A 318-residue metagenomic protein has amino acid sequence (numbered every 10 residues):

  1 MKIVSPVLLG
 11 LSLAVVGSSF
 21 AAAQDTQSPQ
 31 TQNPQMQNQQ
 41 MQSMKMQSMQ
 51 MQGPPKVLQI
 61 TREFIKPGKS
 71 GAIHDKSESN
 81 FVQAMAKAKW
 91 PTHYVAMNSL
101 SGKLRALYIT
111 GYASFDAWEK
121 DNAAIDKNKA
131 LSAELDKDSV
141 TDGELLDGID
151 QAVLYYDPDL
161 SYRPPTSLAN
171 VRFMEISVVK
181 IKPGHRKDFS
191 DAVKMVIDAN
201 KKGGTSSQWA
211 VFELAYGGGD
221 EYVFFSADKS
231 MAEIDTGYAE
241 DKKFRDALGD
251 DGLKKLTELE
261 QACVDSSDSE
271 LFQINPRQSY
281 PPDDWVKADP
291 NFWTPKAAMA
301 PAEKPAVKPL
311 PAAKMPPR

Functional and structural regions predicted by a protein language model:
M1-L9: Bacterial N-terminal signal peptides that target proteins for export
L8-S18: Bacterial N-terminal signal peptides
A23-R318: Short S/T/G/P-rich N-terminal loop/turn motif that feeds into the first structured element of a domain
